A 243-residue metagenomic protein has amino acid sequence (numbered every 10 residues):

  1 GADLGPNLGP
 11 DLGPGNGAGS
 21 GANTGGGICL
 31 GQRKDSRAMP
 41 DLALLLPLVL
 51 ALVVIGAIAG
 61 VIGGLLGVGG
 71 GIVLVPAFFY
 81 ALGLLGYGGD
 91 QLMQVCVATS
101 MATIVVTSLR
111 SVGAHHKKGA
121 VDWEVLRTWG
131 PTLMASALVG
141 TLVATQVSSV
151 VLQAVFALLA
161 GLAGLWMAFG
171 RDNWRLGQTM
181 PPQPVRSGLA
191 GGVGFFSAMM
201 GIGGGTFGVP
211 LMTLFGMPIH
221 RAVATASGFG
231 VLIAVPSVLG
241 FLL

Functional and structural regions predicted by a protein language model:
G1, G5-G9, G13, G17 (+1 more regions): Acidic, glycine-centered low-complexity repeats within long intrinsically disordered regions
N7, N23, G27-L65, V73 (+5 more regions): Juxtamembrane transmembrane-helix boundary motif
V68: Glycine/proline-rich active-site loop of Rossmann-fold NAD(P)-dependent oxidoreductases
V97-I104, A226: Short hydrophobic/aromatic, small-residue-rich stretches within specific transmembrane helices of secondary active
